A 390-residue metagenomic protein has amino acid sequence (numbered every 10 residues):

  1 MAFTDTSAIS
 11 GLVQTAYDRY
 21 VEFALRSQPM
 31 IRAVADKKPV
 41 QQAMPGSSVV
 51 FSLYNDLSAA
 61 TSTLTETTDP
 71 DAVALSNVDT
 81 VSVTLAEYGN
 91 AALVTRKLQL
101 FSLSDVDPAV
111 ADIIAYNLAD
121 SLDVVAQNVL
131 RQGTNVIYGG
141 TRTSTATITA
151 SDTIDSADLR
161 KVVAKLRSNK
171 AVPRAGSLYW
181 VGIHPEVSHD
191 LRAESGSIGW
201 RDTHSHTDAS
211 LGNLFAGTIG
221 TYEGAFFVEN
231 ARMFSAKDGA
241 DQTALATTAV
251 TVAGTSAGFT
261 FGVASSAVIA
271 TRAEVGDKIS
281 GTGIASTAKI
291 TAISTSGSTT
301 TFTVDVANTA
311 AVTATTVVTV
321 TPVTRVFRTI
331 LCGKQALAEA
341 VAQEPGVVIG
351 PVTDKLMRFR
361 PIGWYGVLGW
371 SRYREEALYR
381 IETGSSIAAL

Functional and structural regions predicted by a protein language model:
M1-T84, L378, E382: N-terminal "assembly arms/tails" that initiate or stabilize quaternary assembly in self-assembling proteins
D5, G346-L390: Extended, compositionally biased alpha-helical segments that mediate assembly or anchoring
F51, N77-G139, A171-V187, D354-V367: Long, contiguous amphipathic alpha-helices that act as assembly "spine/axial" helices in icosahedral shell and virion
A59-S62, S102, D190-A193, W200 (+2 more regions): Short helix/loop capping segments that flank catalytic or ligand/cofactor-binding pockets
V136-E223: Extended, solvent-exposed, turn-rich assembly/linker loops in the middle of proteins
H204, R232, D238-A273, S280-I330: Small/polar beta-strand repeat architecture
A216-T243, V323-R328, A340-G346, R360: Long, compositionally biased low-complexity segments
T321-D354, S385-A388: Hydrophobic alpha-helical bundle architecture
